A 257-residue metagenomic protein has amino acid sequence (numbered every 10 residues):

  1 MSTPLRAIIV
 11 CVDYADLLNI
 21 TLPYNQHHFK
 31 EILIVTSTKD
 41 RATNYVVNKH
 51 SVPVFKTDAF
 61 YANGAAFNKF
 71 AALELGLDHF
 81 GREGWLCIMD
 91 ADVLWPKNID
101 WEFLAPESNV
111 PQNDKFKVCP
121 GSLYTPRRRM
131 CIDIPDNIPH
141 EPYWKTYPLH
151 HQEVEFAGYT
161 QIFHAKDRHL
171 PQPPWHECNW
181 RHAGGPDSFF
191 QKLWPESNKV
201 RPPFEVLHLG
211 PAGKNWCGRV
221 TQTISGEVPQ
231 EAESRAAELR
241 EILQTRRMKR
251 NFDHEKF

Functional and structural regions predicted by a protein language model:
P4-A7, F189: Cell-envelope/extracellular polymer assembly enzymes that use nucleotide-activated donors
C11-H28: Short, well-formed alpha-helical segments that are part of the catalytic scaffolds of diverse glycosyltransferases
L17-T21, H176-F257: C-terminal catalytic/acceptor-binding lobe
Y24, V35-N48, A59, D90-V93: A conserved acidic beta->alpha catalytic loop
A42-F80: Active-site-proximal specificity loops/subdomain of glycosyltransferases
K69-E74, V93, F156, R181-K192: Conserved glycosyltransferase catalytic-site signature
E83-P96: Short beta-strand-to-loop acidic/aromatic patch adjacent to the donor-nucleotide binding site
P96-G185: Conserved catalytic core of nucleotide-sugar-dependent glycosyltransferases
